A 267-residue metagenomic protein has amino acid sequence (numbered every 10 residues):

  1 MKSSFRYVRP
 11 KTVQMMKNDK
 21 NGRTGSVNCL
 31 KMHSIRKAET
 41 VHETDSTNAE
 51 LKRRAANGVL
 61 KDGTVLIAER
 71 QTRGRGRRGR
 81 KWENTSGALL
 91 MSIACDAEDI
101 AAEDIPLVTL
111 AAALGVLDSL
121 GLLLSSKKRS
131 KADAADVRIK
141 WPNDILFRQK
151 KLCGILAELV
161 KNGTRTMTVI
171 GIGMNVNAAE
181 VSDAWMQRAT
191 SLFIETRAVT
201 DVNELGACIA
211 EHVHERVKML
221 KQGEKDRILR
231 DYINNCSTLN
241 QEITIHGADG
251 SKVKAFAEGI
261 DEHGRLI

Functional and structural regions predicted by a protein language model:
F5-D133, V199: N-terminal lobe of the biotin/lipoate ligase/transferase fold
E43, R80-A88, S92-I267: Catalytic beta-strand/loop module used to bind and position nucleotide/cofactor moieties in cofactor-attachment
